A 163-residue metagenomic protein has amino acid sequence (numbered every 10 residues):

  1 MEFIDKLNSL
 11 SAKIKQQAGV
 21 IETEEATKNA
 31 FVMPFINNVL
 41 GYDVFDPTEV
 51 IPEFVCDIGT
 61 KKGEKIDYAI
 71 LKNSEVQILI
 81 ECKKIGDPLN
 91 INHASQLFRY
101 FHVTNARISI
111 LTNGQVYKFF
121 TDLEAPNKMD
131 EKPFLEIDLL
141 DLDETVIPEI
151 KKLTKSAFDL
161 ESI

Functional and structural regions predicted by a protein language model:
M1-I108, K118-I163: A short, conserved, highly charged catalytic patch centered on acidic carboxylates
